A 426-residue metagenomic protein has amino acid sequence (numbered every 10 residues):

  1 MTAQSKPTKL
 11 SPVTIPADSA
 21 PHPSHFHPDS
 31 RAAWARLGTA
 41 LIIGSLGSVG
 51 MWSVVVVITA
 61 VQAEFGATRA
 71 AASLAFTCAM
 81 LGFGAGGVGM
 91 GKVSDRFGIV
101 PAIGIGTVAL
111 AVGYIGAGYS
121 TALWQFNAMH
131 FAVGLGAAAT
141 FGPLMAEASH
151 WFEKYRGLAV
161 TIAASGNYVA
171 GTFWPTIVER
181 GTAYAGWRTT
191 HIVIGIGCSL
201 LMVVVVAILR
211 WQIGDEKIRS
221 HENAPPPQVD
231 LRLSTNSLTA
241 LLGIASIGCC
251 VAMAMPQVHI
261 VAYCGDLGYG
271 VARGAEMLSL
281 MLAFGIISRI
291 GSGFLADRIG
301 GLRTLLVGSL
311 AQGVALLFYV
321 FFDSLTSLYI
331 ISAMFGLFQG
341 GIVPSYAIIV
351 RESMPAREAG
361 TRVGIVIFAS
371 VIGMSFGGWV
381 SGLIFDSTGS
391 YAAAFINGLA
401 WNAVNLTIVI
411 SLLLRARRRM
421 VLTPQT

Functional and structural regions predicted by a protein language model:
A35-R69, G87-M90, W174-P175, M255-V261: Extracytoplasmic
S45, G113, W124-A138, I247 (+1 more regions): Hydrophobic core of transmembrane alpha-helices in multi-pass small-molecule transporters, especially MFS/SLC-type
V54-I58, S237-F294: Extracytoplasmic gate region of multi-pass secondary transporters
G66, G98, Y119-W124, E153 (+2 more regions): Helix-breaking motifs and short loop linkers at transmembrane-helix boundaries and internal kinks in secondary membrane
A85-W124, A296: Conserved MFS/SLC helix-loop-helix module at the cytosolic interface between two early adjacent transmembrane helices
A139-F152, G341-M354: Intracellular juxtamembrane helix-capping segments at the cytosolic ends of symmetry-related transmembrane helices
A163-G214: Helix-loop-helix hairpin linking two adjacent transmembrane segments in secondary transporters
S279-G291, A296-I349, V366: C-terminal transmembrane helical hairpin of 12-TM major facilitator-type secondary transporters
